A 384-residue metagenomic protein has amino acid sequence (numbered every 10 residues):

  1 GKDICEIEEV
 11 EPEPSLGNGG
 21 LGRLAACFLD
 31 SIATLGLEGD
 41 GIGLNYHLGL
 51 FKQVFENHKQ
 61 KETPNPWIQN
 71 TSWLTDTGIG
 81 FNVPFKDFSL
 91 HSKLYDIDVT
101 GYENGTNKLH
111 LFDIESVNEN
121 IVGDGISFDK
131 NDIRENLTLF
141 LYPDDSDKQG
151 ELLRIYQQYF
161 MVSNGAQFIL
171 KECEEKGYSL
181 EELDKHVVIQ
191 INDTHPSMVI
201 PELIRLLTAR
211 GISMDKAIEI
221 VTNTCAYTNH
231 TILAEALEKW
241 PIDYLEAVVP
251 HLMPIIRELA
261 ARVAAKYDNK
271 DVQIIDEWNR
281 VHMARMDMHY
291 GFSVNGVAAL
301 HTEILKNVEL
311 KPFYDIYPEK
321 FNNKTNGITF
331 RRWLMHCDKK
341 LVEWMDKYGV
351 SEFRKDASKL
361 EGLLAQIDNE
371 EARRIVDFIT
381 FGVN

Functional and structural regions predicted by a protein language model:
G1-N384: A conserved ligand/cofactor-binding region detector
